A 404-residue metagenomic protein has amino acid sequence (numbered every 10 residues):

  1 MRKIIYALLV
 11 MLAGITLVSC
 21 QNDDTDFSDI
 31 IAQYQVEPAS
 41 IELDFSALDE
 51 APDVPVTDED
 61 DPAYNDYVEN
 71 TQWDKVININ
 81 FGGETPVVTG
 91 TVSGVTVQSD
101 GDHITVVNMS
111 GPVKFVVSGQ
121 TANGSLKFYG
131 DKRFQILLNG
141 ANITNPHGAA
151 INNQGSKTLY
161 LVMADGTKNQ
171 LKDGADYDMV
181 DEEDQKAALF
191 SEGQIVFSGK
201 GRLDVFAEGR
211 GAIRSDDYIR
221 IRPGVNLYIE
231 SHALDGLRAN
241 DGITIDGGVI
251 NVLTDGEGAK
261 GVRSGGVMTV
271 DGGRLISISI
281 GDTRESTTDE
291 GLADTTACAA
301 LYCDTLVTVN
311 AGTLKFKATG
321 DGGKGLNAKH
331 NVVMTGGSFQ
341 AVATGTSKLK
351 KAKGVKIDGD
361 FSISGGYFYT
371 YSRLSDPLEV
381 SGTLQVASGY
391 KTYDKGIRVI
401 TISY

Functional and structural regions predicted by a protein language model:
R2-V10: Sec-dependent signal peptide recognition, specifically the positively charged N-region followed immediately by
I15-S19: C-terminal motif of bacterial Sec signal peptides marking the signal peptidase cleavage site
Q21-Y404: A composition-driven surface/loop motif
